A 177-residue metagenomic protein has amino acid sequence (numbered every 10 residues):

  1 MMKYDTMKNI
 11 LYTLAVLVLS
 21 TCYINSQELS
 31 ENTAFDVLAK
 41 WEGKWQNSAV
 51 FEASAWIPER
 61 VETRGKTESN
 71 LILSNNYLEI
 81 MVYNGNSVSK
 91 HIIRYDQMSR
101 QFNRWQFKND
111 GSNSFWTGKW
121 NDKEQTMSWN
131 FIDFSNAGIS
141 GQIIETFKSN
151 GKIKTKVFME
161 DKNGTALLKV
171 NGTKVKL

Functional and structural regions predicted by a protein language model:
M1-L29: Bacterial Sec-dependent N-terminal signal peptides
S26-L177: Hydrophobic small-molecule pocket/channel-lining residues, especially in calycin-type beta-barrels
